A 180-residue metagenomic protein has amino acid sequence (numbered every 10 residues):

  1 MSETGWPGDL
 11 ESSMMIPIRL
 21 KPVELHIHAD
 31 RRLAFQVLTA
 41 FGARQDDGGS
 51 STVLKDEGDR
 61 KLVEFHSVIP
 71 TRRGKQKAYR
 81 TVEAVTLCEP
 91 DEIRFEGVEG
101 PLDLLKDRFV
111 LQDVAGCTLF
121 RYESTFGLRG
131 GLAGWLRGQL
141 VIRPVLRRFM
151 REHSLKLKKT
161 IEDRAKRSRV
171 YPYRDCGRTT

Functional and structural regions predicted by a protein language model:
M1-L62, R178-T180: Hydrophobic ligand-binding cavity/cleft-lining segments
S12, V63-R72, I93-G100: Short beta-strand segments that buttress and anchor functional surface loops
L20-P22, Q76-V82, D103-R108: Short, surface-exposed coil-to-beta transition loops
I27-R31, S67-R73, L87-E89, P101-D103 (+2 more regions): Beta-strand elements of well-folded, non-transmembrane domains
H28-R32, K55-D59, T86-E92, V110-L119: A short, structured loop/turn motif at beta-sheet edges
A34-R44, F65, V85, F120-Y122 (+1 more regions): Hydrophobic pocket/interface hotspot
G97-R151: Beta-strand/loop substructures that line and gate deep hydrophobic ligand-binding cavities in soluble
K156-T180: Short, highly charged C-terminal tails/helix-capping segments
